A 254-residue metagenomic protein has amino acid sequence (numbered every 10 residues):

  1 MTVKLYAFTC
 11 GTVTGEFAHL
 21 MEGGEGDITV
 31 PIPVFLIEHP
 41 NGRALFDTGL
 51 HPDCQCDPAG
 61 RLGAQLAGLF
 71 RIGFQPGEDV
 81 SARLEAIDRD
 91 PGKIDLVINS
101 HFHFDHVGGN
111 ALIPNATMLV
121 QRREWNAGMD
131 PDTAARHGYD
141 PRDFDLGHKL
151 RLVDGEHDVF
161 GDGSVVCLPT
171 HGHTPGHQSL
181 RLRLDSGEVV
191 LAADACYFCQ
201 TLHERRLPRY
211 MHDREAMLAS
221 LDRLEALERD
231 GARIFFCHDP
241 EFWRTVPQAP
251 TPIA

Functional and structural regions predicted by a protein language model:
V3-K4, T12-A82, S179-A193, F198: Conserved beta-strand hairpin/beta-sheet module of binuclear metal-dependent hydrolase folds, prominently
D47, H101, H173: Conserved G/P- and acidic residue-centered "switch" motifs that form tight phosphate/ATP-binding loops in soluble
H51, P141-D145, K149, G155-F160 (+2 more regions): Metallo-beta-lactamase
G60-A67, H137, C199-R209, T251-A254: Short glycine/proline- and charge-enriched loop/turn segments that cap or connect secondary-structure elements
I72-D95, L112, T117, Q121-P169 (+1 more regions): Metallo-beta-lactamase
I94-D105: Metallo-beta-lactamase
G108-I113, T245-A249: Metal-dependent catalytic neighborhoods of phosphoester/phosphodiester hydrolases
A116-R122, L191-A193, A254: Short hydrophobic/aromatic-enriched beta-strand-loop microsegments
